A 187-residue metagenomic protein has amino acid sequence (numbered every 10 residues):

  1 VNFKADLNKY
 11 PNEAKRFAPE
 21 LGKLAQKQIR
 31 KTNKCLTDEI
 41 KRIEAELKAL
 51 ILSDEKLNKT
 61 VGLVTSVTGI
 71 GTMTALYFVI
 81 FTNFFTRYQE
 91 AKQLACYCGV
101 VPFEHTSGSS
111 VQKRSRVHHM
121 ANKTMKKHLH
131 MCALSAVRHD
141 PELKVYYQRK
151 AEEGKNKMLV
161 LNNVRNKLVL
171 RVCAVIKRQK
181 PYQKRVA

Functional and structural regions predicted by a protein language model:
V1-A187: A detector of single, family-specific signature residues that are central to catalytic or substrate-handling motifs
